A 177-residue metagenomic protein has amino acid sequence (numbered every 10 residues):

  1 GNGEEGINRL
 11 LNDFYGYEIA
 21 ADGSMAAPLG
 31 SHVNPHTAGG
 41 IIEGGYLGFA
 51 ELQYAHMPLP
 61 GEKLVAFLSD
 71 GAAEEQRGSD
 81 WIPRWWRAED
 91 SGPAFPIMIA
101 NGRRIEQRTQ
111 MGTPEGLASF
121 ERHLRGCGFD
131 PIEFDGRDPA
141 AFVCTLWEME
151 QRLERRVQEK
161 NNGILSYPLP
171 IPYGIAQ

Functional and structural regions predicted by a protein language model:
G1-E89: Cofactor-binding active-site loop characterized by glycine-rich and histidine/acidic residues
I19, A55-L64, R104, R108-R156: Conserved thiamine diphosphate
L29-N34, W85-E115: A short, conserved beta-to-alpha structural element at the edge of catalytic cores that scaffolds binding
L52-P60, R84-A94, R125-D130, R152-P168: Secondary-structure transition/capping motifs at alpha-helix termini and the adjoining loop/turn into the next element
L64-F67, P96, G174: Residue-level marker for buried hydrophobic side chains located in beta-strands that build the well-ordered beta-sheet
L68-E75, M98-R104, R137-A140: Acidic, glycine-rich active-site loops and adjacent beta-strand->loop/helix elements that engage anionic groups
I171-Q177: Terminal amphipathic helices with adjacent charged low-complexity linkers/tails
